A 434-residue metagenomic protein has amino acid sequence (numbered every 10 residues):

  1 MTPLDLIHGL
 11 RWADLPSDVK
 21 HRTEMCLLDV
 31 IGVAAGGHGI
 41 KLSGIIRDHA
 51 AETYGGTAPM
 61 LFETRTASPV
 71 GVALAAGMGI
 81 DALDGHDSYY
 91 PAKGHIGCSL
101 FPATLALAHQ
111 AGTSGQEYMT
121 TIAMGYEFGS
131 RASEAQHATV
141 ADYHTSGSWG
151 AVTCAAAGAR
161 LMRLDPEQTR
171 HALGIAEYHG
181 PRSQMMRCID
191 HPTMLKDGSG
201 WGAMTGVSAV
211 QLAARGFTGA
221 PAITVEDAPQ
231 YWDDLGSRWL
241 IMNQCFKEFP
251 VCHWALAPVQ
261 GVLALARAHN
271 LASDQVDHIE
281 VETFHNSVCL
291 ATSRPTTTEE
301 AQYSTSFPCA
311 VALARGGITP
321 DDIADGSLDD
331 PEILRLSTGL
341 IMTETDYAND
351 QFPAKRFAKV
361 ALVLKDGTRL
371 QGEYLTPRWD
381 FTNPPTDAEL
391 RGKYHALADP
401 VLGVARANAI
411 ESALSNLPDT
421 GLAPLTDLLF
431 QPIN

Functional and structural regions predicted by a protein language model:
M1-K93, R187, H191-M204, Q211-N434: Terminal-appendage/accessory-domain detector
K20, E24, L28, L100 (+3 more regions): Hydrophobic face of alpha-helices
G37, T104-A111, A155-L161, A209-L212 (+2 more regions): Well-ordered alpha-helical scaffold segments within catalytic/enzyme domains
G79-A132: Hydrophobic alpha-helical hairpins/lids featuring a short glycine-rich hinge
I80, S99-F101, E127-F128, Y178-R182 (+2 more regions): Short connector loops/turns at beta-strand edges and beta->alpha or beta->beta junctions
S99-L105, G150-A157, M204-V207, A255-A257: Well-ordered alpha-helical segments within folded domains of soluble proteins
L105, E127, R131, Y178 (+3 more regions): Charged/polar positions on well-ordered alpha helices
H109-M204, D227: Glycine-rich, mobile lid/loop segments that gate access to catalytic sites or pores
